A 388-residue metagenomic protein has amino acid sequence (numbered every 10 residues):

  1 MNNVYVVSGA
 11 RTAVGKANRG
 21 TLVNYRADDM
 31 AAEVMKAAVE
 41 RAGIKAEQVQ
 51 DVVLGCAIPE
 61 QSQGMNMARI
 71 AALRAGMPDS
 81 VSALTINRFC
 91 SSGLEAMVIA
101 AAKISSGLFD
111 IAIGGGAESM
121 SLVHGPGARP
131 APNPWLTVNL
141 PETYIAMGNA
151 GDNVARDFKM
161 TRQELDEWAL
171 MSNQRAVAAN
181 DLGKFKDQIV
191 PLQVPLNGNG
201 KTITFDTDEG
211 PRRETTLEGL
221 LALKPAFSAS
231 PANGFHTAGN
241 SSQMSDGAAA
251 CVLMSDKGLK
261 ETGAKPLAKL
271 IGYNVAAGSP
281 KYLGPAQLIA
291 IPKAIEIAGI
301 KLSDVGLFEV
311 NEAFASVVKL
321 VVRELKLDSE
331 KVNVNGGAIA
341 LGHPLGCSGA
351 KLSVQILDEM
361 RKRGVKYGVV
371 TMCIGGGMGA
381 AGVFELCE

Functional and structural regions predicted by a protein language model:
M1-A17: N-terminal amphipathic/basic leader segments beginning at the initiator methionine
R11-A13, N24-E33, E167-E261, E324 (+1 more regions): N-terminal extracellular/periplasmic Venus flytrap/periplasmic-binding protein-like
A13-E40, I58-Q61, L84-V98, T137-A146 (+6 more regions): Active-site pocket-shaping loop/turn-to-helix segments
L22-S91, E95-A112, A117-W135, I189-F205 (+2 more regions): Conserved beta-ketoacyl condensing-enzyme motif
C56-F109, P141-N149, L217-Q243, E324-K351 (+2 more regions): Conserved catalytic cysteine-centered active-site region of acyl-thioester-dependent Claisen-condensing enzymes
I86-A117, A155-F185, A250-K257, P344-V365 (+1 more regions): Active-site-proximal alpha-helical scaffold in enzymes
A150, F185-Q188, G198, I271-A340: Active-site pocket-lining segment
